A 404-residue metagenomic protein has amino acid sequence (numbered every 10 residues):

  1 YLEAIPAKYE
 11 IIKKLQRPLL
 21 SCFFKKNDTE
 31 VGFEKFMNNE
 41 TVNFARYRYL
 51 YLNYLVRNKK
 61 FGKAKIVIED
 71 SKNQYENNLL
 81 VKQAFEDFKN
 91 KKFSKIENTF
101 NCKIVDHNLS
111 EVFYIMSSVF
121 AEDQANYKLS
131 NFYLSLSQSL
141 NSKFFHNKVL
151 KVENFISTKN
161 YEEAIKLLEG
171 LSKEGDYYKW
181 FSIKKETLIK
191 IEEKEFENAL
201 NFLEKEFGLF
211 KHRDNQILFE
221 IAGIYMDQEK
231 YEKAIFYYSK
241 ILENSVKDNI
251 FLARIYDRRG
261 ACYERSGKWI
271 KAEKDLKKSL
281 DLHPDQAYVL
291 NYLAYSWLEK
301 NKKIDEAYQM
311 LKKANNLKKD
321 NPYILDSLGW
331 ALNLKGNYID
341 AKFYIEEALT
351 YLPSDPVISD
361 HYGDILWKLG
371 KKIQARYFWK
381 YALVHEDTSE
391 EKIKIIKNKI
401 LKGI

Functional and structural regions predicted by a protein language model:
P6-R17, E40-L50, F61-K63, Q74-K82 (+10 more regions): Generic helix N-cap/helix-start motif at coil->alpha-helix transitions
A7, N38, N73, Q138-S139 (+7 more regions): Conserved structural position within tetratricopeptide repeats
L19-S21, N53, S118, E153 (+6 more regions): Residue-level recognition of tetratricopeptide repeat
F23-K26, N58, D123-Q124, T158 (+6 more regions): Structural motif corresponding to the intra-repeat A-B loop/turn of tetratricopeptide repeats
K26-T29, F61, N126-Y127, Y161 (+6 more regions): TPR-repeat structural position
T29-G32, A64, S130, A164 (+6 more regions): Single-residue signature of alpha-solenoid repeat helices
T99-V112, P356, H361, K368-I404: Terminal, low-structured helical/coil segments at or just beyond the last alpha-helical repeat
